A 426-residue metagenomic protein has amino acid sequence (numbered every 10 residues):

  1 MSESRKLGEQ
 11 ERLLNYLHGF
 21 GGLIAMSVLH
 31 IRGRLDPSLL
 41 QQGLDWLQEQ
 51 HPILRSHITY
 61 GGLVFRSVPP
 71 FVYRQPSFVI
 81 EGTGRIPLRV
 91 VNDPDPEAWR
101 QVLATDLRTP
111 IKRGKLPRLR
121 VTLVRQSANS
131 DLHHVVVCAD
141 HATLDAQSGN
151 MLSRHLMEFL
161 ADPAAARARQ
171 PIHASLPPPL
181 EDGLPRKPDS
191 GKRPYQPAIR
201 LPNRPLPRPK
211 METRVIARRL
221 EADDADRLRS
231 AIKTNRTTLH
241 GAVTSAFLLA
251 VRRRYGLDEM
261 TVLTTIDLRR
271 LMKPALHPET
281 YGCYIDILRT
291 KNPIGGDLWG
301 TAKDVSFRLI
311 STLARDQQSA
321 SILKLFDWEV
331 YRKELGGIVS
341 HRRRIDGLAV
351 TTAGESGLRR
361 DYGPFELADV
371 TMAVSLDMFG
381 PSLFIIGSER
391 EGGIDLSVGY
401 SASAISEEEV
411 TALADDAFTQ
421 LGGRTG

Functional and structural regions predicted by a protein language model:
M1-N15, G22, V91-D93, T143-S230 (+2 more regions): Non-catalytic, low-complexity flexible loops and terminal extensions
M1-S67, V72, P96-L119, R252-G426: Acyl-thioester-dependent acyl-group transfer interface
H30-R34, V91-D162, A166, S175-G183 (+2 more regions): Histidine-centered acyl-transfer/condensation active-site motif and its immediate structural neighborhood
I31-P52, V137-R154, R218-G256, L396 (+1 more regions): Acyl activation and transfer enzymes in specialized metabolism, enriched for ANL adenylate-forming modules
G43, L132-H133, T213, L228 (+1 more regions): Alpha-helical hydrophobic/aromatic positions enriched in membrane-embedded helices and signal peptides
P69-L88: Structured interaction and signal-relay segments at domain junctions
L156, L160-A164, V251, L309 (+1 more regions): Short, well-ordered alpha-helical segments in soluble proteins
